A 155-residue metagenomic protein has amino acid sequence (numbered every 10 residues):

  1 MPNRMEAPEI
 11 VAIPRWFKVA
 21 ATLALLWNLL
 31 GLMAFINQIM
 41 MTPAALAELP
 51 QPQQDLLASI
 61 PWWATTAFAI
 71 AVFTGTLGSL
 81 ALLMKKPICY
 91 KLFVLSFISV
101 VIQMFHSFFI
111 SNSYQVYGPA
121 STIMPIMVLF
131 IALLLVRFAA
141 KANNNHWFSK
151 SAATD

Functional and structural regions predicted by a protein language model:
P2-D155: Topology signature of small-to-medium multi-pass alpha-helical membrane proteins
